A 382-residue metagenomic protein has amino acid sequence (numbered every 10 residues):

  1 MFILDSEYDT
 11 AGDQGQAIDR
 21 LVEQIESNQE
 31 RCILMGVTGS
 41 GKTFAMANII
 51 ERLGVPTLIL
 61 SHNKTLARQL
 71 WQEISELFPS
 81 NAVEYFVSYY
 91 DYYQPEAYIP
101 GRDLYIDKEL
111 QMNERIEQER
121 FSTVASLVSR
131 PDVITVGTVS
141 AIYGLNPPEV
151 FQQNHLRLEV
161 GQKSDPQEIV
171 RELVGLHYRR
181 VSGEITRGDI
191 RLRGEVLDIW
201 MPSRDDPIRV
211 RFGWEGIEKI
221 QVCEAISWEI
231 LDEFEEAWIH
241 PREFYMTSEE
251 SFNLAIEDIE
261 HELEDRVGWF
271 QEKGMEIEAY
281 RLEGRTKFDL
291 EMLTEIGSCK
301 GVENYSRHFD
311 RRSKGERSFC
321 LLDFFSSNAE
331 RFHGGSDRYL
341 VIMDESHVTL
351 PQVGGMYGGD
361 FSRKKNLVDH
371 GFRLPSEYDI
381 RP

Functional and structural regions predicted by a protein language model:
M1-P382: ASCE RecA-like P-loop NTPase motor cores that couple ATP hydrolysis to mechanical translocation on nucleic acids
